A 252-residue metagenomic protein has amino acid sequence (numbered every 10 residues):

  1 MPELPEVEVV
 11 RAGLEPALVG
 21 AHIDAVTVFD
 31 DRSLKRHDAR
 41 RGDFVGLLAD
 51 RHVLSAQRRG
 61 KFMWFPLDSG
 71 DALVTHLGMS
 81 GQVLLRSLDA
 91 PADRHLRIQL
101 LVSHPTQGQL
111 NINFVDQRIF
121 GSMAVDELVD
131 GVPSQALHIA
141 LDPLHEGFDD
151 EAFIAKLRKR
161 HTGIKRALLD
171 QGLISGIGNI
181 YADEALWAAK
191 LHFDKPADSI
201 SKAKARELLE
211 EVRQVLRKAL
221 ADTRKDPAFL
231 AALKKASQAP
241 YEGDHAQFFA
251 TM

Functional and structural regions predicted by a protein language model:
M1-M123: Gly/Gly-Pro- and Ser/Thr-rich, intrinsically disordered tail segments characteristic of DNA damage-repair and tolerance
E3-E6, V10, V19, R40 (+5 more regions): Alpha-helical structural motif
I23-F44, Q57, F62, I154-M252: Basic, nucleic-acid-binding surfaces and adjacent catalytic neighborhoods in DNA/RNA-processing proteins
L73-G176, Y181-A188, P196: Phosphate/anion-contacting hairpin/loop surfaces
